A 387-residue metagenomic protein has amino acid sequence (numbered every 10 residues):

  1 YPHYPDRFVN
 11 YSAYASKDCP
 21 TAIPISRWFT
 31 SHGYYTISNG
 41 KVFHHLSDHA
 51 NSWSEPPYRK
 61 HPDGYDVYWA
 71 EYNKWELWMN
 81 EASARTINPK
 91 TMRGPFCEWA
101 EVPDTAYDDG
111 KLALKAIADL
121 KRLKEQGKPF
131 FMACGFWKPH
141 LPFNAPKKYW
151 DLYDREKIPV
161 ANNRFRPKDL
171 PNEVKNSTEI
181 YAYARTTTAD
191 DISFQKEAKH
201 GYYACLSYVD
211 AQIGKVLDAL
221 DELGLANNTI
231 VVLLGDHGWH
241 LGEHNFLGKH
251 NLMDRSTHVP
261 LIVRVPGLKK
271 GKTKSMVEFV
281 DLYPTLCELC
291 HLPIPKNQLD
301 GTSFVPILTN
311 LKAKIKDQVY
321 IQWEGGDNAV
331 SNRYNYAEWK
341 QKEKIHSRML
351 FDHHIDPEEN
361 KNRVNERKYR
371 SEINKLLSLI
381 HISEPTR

Functional and structural regions predicted by a protein language model:
Y1-P24, W28-N39, S47-D48: Active-site segment of extracytoplasmic enzymes that catalyze sulfate/phosphate-ester chemistry
I25, K41, L282, F304: Short active-site alpha-helical segment characteristic of glycosyltransferases and processive polysaccharide synthases
T30, K124, V330: Anion (oxyanion) recognition and catalysis
H44, D254-T257, I321-N365: C-terminal, low-complexity/hydrophilic appendages and adjacent surface loops of extracellular/periplasmic anionic
D63-F279, L289-Q298, E359, R367-N374: Active-site-proximal cap/lid insertion segments
V265-K269, H291-P293, L311-K312, N332-Y334 (+2 more regions): Short loop segments at secondary-structure junctions
S378-T386: Residue-level detector of conserved catalytic or cofactor/ligand-binding positions in enzyme active sites
